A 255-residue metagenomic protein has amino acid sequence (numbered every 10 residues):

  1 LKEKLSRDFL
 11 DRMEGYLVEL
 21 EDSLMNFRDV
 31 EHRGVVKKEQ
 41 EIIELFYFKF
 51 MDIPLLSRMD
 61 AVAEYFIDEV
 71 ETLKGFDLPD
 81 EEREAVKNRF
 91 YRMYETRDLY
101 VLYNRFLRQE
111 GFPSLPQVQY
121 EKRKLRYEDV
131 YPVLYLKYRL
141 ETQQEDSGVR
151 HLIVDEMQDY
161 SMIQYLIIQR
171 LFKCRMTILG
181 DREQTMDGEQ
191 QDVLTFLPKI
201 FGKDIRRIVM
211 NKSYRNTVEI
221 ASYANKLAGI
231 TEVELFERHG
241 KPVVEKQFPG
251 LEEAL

Functional and structural regions predicted by a protein language model:
L1, P113-V118, K137-H151, Q158-L255: Conserved helicase motor core of SF1/SF2 NTP-dependent helicases
L1-L152, Q158-I167, E183: Alpha-helical nucleic-acid-binding subdomain of P-loop helicases immediately C-terminal to the Walker A/P-loop
